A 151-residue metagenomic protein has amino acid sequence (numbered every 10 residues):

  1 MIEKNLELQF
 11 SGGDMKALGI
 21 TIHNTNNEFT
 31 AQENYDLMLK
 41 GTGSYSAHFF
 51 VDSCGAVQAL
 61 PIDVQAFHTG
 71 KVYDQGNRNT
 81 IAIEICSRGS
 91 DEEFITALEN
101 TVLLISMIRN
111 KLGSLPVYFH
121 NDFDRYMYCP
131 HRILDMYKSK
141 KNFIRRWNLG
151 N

Functional and structural regions predicted by a protein language model:
M1-G76, R145: N-terminal catalytic cores of peptidoglycan-degrading enzymes
E3, E7-A17, R88-N151: Basic/polar, cationic surfaces and motifs that engage anionic cell-wall and phosphate/carboxylate ligands
I20-I22, I81-I83, V117-F119: Hydrophobic faces of well-ordered beta-strands that scaffold small-molecule active sites in alpha/beta enzyme cores
Y45, N79, G113: Residue-level signal for beta-strand positions within conserved beta-sheet cores that form or flank
Q65, N77-S90: Cell-envelope and extracellular/periplasmic
